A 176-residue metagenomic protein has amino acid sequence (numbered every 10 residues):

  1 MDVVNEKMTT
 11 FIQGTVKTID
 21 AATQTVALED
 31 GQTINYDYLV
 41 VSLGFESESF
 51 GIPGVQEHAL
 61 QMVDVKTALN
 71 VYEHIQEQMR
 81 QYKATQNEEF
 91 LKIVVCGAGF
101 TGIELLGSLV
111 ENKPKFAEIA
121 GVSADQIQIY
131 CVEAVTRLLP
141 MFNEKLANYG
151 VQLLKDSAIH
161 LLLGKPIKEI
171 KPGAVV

Functional and structural regions predicted by a protein language model:
M1-Y38, F142-H160: N-terminal Rossmann-like dinucleotide/flavin-binding domain of flavoprotein oxidoreductases that bind FAD/FMN
T18, I34, E46-S47, G102 (+1 more regions): Glycine-rich nucleotide phosphate-binding loop and flanking beta-alpha elements of Rossmann-like dinucleotide-binding
T33, Q86-N87, S123: Short, flexible hinge/linker loops that cap or flank conserved catalytic cores
N35-E46, I167, V175: Short hydrophobic core segments
F45-F100, L109-N112: Glycine-rich dinucleotide-binding loop and its adjacent helix/turn
L106: Glycine-rich loop/hinge motif
V110-V176: A Rossmann-like FAD-binding core segment of flavoenzymes
